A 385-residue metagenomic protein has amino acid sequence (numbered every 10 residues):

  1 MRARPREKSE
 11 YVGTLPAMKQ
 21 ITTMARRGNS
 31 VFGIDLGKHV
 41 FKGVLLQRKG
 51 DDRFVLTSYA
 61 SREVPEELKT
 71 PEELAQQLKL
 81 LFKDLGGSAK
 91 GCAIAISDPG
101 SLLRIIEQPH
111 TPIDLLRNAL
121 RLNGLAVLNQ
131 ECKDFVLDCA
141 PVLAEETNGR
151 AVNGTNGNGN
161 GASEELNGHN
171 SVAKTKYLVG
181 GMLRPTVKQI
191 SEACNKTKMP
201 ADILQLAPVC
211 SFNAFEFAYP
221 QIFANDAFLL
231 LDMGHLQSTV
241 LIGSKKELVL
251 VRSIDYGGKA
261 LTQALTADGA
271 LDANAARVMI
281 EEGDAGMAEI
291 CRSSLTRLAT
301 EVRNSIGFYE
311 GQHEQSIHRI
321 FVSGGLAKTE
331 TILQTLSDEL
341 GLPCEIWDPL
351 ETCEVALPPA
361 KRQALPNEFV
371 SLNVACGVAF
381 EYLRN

Functional and structural regions predicted by a protein language model:
R2, P16-S61, G91-D98, Y219-L250 (+2 more regions): Gly/Thr-rich phosphate-binding beta-strand-loop-beta motif of the actin/hexokinase/Hsp70
L56-D84, G283-S294, K361-L365: N-terminal phosphate-binding loop and adjacent alpha-helix
E66, R184-N213, E247-A285: Glycine-rich phosphate-binding loop plus the immediately following alpha-helix
G87-P99, C194, M199-Q205, Q312-G325: Short glycine-rich phosphate-binding loop at a beta-alpha junction
I96-A218, P349-A356, K361, S371-V374: Active-site neighborhood for divalent-cation/phosphate handling
Q189, D232-S244, N367-N385: Extended, charge-rich low-complexity interaction segments
A267-R319, L326-A327: Adenine-nucleotide phosphate-binding core of ATP-dependent small-molecule kinases
S294, S316-E345, P349-E351: Glycine-rich phosphate-binding loops at beta-strand->alpha-helix junctions
